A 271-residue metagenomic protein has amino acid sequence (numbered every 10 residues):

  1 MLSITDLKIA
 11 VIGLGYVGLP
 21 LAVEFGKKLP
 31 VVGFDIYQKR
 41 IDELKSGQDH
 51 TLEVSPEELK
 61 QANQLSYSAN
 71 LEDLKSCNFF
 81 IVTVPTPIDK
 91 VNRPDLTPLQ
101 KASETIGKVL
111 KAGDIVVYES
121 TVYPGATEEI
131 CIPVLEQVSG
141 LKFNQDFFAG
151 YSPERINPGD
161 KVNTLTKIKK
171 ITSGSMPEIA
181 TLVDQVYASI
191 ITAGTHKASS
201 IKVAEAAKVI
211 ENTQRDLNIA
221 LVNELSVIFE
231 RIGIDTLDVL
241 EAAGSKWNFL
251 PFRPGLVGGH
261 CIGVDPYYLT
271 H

Functional and structural regions predicted by a protein language model:
M1-H271: Structural/interface elements that position substrates and couple domains in central-metabolism enzymes
